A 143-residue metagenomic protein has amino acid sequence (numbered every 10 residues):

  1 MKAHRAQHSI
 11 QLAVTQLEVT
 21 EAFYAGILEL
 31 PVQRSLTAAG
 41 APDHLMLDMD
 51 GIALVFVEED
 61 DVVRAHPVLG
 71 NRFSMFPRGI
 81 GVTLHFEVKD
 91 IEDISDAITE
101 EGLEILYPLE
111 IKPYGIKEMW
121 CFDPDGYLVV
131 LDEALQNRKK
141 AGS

Functional and structural regions predicted by a protein language model:
M1-S9, P31-H85, D93-F122, E133-S143: Vicinal oxygen chelate
E18-E21, E92: Conserved active-site region of classical short-chain dehydrogenase/reductase
T20-A25, I98, G126: Conserved active-site tyrosine of GNAT-family acetyltransferases
L128-L131: Short glycine-/small-residue motifs
